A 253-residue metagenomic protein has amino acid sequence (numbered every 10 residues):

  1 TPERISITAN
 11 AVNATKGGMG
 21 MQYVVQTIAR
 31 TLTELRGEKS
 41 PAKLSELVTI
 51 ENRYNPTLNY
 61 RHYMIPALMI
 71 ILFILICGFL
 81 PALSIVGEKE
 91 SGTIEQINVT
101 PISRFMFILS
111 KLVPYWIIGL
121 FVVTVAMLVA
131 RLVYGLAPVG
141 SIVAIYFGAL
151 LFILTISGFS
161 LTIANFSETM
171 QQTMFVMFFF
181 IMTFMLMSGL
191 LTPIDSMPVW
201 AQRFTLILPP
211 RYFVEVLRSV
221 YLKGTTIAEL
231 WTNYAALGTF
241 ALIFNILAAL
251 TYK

Functional and structural regions predicted by a protein language model:
T1-L80: Transport-system extracytoplasmic interface segments
E3, Y23, P81, G92-T93 (+8 more regions): Hydrophobic alpha-helical segments typical of transmembrane helices and their membrane-interface/capping positions
I5-Y23, V86-N98, G119-M127, V176-T192: Hydrophobic alpha-helical transmembrane segments
M19, I76, L80, K89 (+6 more regions): Transmembrane alpha-helix boundary/anchor motif
V24, P81, I85, I94-I97 (+8 more regions): Hydrophobic alpha-helical interface/terminus motif in multipass membrane transporters
I28, I70-I74, A82, V86 (+8 more regions): Residue-level hotspots within pore-lining transmembrane alpha-helices of multi-pass secondary transporters
E51-L132: Hydrophobic alpha-helical transmembrane segments of multi-pass membrane transport proteins
A137-K253: Membrane-spanning alpha-helical segments of multipass transporters and channels
